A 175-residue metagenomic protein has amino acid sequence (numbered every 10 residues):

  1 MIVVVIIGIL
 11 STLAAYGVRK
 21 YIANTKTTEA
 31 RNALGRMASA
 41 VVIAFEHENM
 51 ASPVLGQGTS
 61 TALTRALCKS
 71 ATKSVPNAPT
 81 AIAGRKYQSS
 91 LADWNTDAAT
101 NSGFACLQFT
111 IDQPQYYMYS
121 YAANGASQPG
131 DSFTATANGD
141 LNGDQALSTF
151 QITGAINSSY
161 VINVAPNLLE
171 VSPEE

Functional and structural regions predicted by a protein language model:
M1-I22: N-terminal single-pass transmembrane signal-anchor helix
Y21-N24, A44: Amphipathic alpha-helical segments that mediate coupling or scaffolding at interfaces
A23-L34: Membrane-proximal amphipathic alpha-helices that sit immediately adjacent to an N-terminal transmembrane/signal-anchor
V41-F109: Short, glycine/small-hydrophobic-rich surface segments
M50, D140-L147: Acidic, glycine-anchored loop motifs typical of Ca2+
A98-A126: Intrinsically disordered, low-complexity regions enriched in Pro/Ser/Thr/Gly and acidic residues
L147-E175: Low-complexity, S/T/G/P-rich flexible repeat/linker segments used as non-globular hinges and stalks within
